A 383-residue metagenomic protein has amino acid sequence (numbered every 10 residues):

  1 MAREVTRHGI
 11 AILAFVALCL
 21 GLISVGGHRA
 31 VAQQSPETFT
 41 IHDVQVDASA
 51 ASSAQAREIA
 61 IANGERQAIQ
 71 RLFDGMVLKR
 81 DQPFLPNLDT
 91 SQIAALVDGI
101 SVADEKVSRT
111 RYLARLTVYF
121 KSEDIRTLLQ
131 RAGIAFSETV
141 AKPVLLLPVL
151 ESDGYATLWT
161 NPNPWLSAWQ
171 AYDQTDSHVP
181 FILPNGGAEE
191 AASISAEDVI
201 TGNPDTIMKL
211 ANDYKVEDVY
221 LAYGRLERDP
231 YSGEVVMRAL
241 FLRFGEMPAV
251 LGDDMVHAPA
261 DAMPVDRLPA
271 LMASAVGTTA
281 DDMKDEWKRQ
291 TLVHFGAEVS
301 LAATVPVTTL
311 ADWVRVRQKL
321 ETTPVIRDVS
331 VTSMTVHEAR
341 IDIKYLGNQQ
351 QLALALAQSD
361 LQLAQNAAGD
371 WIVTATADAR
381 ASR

Functional and structural regions predicted by a protein language model:
M1-H8: N-terminal secretory signal peptides that target proteins for export/translocation
L13-S24: Bacterial N-terminal signal peptides
T40-Q45, Y214-R267, M272-A273, Q351-A353 (+2 more regions): Amphipathic beta-strand/beta-sheet edge segments enriched in Tyr/Trp
D47-D89, T206, R267-D282, A311-T322: Short, well-ordered alpha-helical segments
I61-F84, K142, L147-T201, Q318-R340 (+2 more regions): N-terminal segment of the mature soluble domain
V77-E151, L158-P164, Q170, I200-G202: Signal peptide-directed extracytoplasmic domains
A94-D104, I182-N185, V199-E234, S333 (+1 more regions): A short, hydrophobic beta-strand-centered structural micro-motif
Y155-A156, T304-D312: Short, surface-exposed ligand-recognition loops at beta-strand->loop->(often short) alpha-helix junctions that present
